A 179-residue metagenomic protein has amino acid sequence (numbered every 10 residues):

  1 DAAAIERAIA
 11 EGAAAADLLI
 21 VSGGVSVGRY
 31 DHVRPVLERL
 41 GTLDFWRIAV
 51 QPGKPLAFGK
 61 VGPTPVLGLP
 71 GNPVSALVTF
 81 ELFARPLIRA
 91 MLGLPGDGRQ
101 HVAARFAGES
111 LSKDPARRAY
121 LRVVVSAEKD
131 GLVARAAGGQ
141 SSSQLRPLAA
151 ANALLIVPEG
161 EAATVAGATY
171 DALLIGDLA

Functional and structural regions predicted by a protein language model:
D1-R39: N-terminal small/polar loop signature for handling phosphorylated ligands or for N-terminal nucleophile
E38-A179: Flexible glycine/proline-rich
